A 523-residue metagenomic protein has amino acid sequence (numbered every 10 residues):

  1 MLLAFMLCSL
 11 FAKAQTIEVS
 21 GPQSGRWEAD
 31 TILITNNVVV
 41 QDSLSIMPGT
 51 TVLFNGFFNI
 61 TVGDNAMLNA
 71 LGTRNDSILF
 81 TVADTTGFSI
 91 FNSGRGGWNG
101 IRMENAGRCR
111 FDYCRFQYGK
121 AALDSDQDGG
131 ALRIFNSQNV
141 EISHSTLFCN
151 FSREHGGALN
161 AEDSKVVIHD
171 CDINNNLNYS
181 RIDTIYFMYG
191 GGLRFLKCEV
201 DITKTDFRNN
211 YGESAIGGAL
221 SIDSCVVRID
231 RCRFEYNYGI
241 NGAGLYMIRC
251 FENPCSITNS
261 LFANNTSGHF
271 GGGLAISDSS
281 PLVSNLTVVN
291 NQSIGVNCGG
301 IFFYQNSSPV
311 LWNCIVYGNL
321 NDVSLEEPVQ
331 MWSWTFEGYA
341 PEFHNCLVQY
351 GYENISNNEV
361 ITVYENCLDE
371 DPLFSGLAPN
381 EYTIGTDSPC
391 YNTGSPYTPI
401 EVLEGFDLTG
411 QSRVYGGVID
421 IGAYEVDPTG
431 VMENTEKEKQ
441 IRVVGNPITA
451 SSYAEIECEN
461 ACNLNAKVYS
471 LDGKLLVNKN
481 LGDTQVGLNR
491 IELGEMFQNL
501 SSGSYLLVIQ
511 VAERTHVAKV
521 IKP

Functional and structural regions predicted by a protein language model:
M1-T16, V431-M432, L493: Bacterial Sec-dependent N-terminal signal peptides
L10-K13, T435-P523: C-terminal outer-membrane/trafficking sorting elements
Q15-C198, T203-G217, S221-D223, R231 (+8 more regions): Beta-strand/loop edge motif enriched in small/polar residues
C198, K204-T205, I222-D387, I400: Predominantly extracellular beta-rich ligand-binding scaffolds that present long acidic/polar faces for carbohydrate
E365-E425: C-terminal accessory segments
Y424-K437: Low-complexity, Pro/Thr/Ser/Gly/Ala-rich linker/spacer regions in secreted, extracellular modular proteins
